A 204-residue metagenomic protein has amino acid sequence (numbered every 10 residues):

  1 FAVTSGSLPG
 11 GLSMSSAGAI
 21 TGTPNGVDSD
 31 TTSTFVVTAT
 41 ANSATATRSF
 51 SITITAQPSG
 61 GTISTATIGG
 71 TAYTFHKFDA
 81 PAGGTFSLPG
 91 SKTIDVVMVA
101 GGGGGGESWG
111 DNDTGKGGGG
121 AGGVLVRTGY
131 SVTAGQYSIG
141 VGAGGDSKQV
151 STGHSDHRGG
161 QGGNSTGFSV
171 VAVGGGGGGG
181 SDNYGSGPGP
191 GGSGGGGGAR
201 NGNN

Functional and structural regions predicted by a protein language model:
A2, D95-V97, T166: Beta-strand signatures of extracellular beta-sandwich domains
G6-N25, V36: Strand-loop-strand motifs at the edges of beta-sheets in extracellular beta-sandwich domains
T23-S29, Y130: Short, surface-exposed loop/turn segments at beta-strand-coil junctions that are enriched for proline with nearby
S29-N42: A short beta-strand micro-motif common to beta-rich folds, especially ectodomain repeats
A39-T45, D146-S147: Short, solvent-exposed loop/turn segments at the edges of extracellular beta-sandwich modules
A44-T55: C-terminal edge beta-strand
G70-A72, K77-T85, V99-S169, G180-G187 (+2 more regions): Glycine-rich strand-loop-strand elements at beta-sheet edges
P89-I94: Extended extracellular/luminal ectodomain segments enriched in beta-structured repeat modules
